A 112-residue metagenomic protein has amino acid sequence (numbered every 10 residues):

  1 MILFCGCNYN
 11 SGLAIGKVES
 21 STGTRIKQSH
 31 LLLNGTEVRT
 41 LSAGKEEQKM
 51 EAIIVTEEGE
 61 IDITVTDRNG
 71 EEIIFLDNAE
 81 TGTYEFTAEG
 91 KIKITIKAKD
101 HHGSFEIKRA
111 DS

Functional and structural regions predicted by a protein language model:
M1-C7: Sec-dependent bacterial lipoprotein signal peptides
C7-T40: Transition segment at domain starts
N10-G16, H101-S112: C-terminal edge strands of extracellular/lumenal beta-sandwich accessory domains
L32-T56: Short, surface-exposed binding/anchoring microloops in extracellular/periplasmic proteins
E37-R39, E80-Y84, I92: Short strand-edge motifs at loop-to-beta-strand transitions and within beta-strands of extracellular beta-rich domains
G44, E57, N78-E80, A88-G90: Short loop/turn positions at the edges of beta-strands in beta-sheet-rich folds
E46-A52, Y84-R109: Noncatalytic modules at the cell exterior or secretory-pathway interfaces, chiefly beta-strand-rich lectin/adhesion
E58-F75, I107-A110: Short, surface-exposed beta-strand/strand-loop-strand elements in extracellular ectodomains
